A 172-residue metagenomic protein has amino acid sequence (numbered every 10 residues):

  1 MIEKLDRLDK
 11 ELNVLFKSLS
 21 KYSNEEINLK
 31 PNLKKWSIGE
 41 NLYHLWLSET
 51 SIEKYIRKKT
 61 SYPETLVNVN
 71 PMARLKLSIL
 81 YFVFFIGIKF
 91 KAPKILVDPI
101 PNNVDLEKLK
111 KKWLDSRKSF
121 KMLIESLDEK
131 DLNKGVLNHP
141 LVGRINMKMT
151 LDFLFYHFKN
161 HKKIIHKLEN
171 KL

Functional and structural regions predicted by a protein language model:
M1-E3, K54-K111: Short, helix-capping/interhelical loops that line the mouth of catalytic, cofactor-, or ligand-binding pockets
M1-V14: Extreme N-terminal tail/first-helix region
L5-L8, I38, L109-W113, L151-L154: Hydrophobic packing residues in well-ordered alpha-helices of helical domains and bundles
K10, L47, S51, R74 (+2 more regions): Generic recognition of short, well-ordered alpha-helical interface segments
L12-S20, E49-E53, R57, R117-E125 (+2 more regions): Structural signal for well-ordered, non-membrane alpha-helices
K17-E26, G87-L96, K130-N138: Short alpha-helical hairpin
N28-S78, K130-L172: Short, contiguous alpha-helical
W113-G135: Active-site oxyanion/phosphate-handling segment shared across diverse enzymes
